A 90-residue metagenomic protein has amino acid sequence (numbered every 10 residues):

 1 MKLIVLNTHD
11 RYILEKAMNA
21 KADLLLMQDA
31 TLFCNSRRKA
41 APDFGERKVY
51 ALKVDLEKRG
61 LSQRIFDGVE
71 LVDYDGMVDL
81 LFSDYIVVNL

Functional and structural regions predicted by a protein language model:
M1-N7, I86-N89: Short hydrophobic beta-strand segments
I4-L24, A30-F33: Histidine-anchored nucleotide/phosphate-binding helix
H9-R11, K53-K58: Short, polar loop motifs at secondary-structure junctions
D10-I13, N35-K39, V72-D75: A generic local structural motif
A17-A20, D43-G45, D79-S83: Flexible, charged surface loops at secondary-structure boundaries
A22-D29, R47-D55: Short internal beta-strands
L32-E46, E57-R64: N-terminal beta-loop-helix "entrance" segment that forms/cooperates in small-molecule cofactor or anionic ligand
Q63-L90: C-terminal structural segments of small proteins and small subunits
